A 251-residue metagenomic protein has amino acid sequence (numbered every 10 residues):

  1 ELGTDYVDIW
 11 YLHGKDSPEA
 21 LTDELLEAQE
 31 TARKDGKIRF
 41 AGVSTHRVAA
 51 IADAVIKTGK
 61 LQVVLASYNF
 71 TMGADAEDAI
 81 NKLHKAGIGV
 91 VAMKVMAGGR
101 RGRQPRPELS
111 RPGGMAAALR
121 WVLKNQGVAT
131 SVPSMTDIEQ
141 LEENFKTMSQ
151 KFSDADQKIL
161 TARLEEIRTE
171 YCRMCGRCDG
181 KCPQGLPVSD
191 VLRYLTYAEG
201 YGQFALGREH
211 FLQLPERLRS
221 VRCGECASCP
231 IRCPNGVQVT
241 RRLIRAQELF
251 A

Functional and structural regions predicted by a protein language model:
E1-M93, A97-G99: Glycine/proline-rich, positively charged, aromatic-decorated active-site loop/lid region on the catalytic face
T31, T58, D78-A251: Structured C-terminal cap/extension of enzyme domains
